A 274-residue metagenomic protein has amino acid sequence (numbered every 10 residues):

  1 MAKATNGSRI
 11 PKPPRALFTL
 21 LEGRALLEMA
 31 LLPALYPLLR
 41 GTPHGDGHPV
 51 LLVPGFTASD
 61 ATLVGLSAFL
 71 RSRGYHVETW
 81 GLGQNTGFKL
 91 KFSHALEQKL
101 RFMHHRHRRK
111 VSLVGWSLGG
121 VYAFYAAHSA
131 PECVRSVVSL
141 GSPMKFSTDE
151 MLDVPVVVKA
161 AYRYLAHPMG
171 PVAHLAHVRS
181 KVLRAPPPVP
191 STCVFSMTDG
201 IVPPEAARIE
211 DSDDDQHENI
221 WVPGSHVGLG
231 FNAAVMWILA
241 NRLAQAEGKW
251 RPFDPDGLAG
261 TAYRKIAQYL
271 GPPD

Functional and structural regions predicted by a protein language model:
M1-V50, L63, A68, R73 (+2 more regions): Flexible, membrane-associating and regulatory peripheral segments of lipid-active enzymes
G7, P13, L39-R40, L100 (+3 more regions): Hydrophobic alpha-helical segments, principally membrane-spanning helices and signal/leader peptides
L20, L26-L27, L96, A161-Y162 (+1 more regions): Generic hydrophobic, helix-prone segments enriched in Leu/Val/Ile
G45-G47, R108-K110, G224, G228: Glycine-centered flexibility motif
H48-A61, G65, R71-P188, V194: Serine-dependent carboxylesterase/thioesterase catalytic core of lipase-like alpha/beta-hydrolase/SGNH enzymes
H128-S129, V134-D274: Helical cap/lid subdomain of alpha/beta-hydrolase-fold lipid enzymes that gates access to the catalytic pocket
